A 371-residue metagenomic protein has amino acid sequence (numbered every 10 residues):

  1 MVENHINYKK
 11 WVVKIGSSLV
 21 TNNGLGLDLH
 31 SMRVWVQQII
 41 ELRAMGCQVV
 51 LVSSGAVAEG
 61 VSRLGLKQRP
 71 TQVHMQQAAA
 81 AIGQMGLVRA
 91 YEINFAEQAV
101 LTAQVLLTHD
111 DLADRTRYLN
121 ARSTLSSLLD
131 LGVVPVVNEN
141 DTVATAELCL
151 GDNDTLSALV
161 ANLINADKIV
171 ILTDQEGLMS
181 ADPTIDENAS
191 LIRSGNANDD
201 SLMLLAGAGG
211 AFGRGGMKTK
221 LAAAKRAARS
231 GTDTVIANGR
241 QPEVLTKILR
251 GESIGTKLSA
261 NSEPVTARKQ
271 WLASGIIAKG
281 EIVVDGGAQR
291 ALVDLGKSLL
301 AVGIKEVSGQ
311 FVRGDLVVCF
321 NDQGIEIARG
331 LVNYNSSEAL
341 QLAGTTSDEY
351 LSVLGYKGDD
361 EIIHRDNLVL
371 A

Functional and structural regions predicted by a protein language model:
V2-R69, V73-L101, V105-A371: C-terminal catalytic "cap/lid" subdomain
